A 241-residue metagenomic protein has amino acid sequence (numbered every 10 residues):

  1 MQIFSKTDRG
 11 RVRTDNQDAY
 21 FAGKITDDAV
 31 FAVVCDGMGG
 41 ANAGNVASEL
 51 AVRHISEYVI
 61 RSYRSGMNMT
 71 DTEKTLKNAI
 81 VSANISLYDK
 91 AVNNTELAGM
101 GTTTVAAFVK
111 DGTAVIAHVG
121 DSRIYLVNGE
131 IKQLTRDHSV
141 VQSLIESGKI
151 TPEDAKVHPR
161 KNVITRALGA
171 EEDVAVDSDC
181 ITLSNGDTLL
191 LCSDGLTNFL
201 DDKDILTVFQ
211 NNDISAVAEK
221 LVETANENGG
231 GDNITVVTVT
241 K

Functional and structural regions predicted by a protein language model:
M1-K241: PP2C/PPM-type serine/threonine phosphatase catalytic domain
